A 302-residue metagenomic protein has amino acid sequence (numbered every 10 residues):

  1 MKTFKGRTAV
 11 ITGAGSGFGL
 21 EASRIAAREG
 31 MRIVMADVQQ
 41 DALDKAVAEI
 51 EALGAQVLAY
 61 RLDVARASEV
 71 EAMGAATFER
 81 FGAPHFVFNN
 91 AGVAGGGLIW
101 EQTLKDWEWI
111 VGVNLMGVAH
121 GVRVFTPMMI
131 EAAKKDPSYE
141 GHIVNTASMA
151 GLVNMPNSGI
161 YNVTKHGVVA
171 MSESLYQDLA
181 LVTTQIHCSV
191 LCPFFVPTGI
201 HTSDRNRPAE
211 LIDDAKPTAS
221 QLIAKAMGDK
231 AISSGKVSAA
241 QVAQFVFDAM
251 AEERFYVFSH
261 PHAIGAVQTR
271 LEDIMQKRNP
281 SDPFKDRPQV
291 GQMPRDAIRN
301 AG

Functional and structural regions predicted by a protein language model:
K2-V34: Canonical Rossmann dinucleotide-binding motif of NAD(H)/NADP(H)-dependent dehydrogenases/reductases, specifically
E29-K45: Conserved glycine-rich Rossmann-like NAD(P)H-binding loop of the short-chain dehydrogenase/reductase
Q40-D41, Y60-A72, L104: The beta1-alpha1 cofactor-binding region of Rossmann-like NAD(H)/NADP(H)-dependent oxidoreductases
L98-I99, T103-E108: Substrate-binding pocket helix/loop in short-chain dehydrogenase/reductase
V122, T164: Active-site helix of classical SDR
S148: Residue(s) in the substrate-gating loop at a strand-loop-helix junction that position the organic substrate next
L181-H260: SDR active-site lid
